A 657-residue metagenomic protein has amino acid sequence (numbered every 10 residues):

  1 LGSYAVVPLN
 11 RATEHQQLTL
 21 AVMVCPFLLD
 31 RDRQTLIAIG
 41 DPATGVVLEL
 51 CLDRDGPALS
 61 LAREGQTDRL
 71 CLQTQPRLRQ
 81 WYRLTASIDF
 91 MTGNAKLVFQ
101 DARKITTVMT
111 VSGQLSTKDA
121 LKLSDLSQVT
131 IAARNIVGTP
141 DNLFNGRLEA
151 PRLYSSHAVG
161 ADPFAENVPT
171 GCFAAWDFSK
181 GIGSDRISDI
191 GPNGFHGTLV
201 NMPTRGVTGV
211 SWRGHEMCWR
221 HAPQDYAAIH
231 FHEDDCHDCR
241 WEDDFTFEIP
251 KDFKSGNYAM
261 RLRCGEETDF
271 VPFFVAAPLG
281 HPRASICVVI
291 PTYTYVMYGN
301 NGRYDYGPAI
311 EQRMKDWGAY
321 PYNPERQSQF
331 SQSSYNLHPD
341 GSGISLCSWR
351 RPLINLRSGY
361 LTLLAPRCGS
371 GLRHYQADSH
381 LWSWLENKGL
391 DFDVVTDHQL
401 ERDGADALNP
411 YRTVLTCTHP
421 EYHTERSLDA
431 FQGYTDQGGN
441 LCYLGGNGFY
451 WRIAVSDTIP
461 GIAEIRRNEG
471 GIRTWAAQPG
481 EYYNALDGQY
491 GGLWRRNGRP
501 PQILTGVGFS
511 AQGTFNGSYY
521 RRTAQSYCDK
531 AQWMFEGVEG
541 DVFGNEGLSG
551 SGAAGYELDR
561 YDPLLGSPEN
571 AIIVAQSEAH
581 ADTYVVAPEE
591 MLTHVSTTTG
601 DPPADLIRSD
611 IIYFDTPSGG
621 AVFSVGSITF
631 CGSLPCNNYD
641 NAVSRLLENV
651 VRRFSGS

Functional and structural regions predicted by a protein language model:
L1-G206: Extracellular glycan-associated modules
R33, E49-L50, K96-Q100, M109-S112 (+12 more regions): Short, solvent-exposed loop/turn and secondary-structure capping segments
T170-C172, H281-I286, N387-D393, N409-T413 (+4 more regions): Loop/turn elements at helix/coil->beta-strand transitions in domains of secreted/extracellular proteins
G183, G280, T292-V296, Q399-R402 (+6 more regions): Solvent-exposed loop/turn segments at secondary-structure junctions within structured extracellular/periplasmic domains
R205-H237, E267-A407: Aromatic-Pro/Gly-enriched surface loop or interdomain linker that acts as a lid/target-recognition segment
I229-G265, V271-P272: Ligand-binding face of N-terminal immunoglobulin V-set domains in extracellular IgSF glycoproteins
D234-D235, T246-E248, D252-K254, S370-T458 (+1 more regions): Helical hinge/lid and interdomain linker segments adjacent to catalytic or ligand-binding clefts that mediate domain
I459-N638, A642-V643, E648, R653: Glycine-rich, aromatic-lined ligand/substrate-binding cores of catalytic and carbohydrate-binding domains
